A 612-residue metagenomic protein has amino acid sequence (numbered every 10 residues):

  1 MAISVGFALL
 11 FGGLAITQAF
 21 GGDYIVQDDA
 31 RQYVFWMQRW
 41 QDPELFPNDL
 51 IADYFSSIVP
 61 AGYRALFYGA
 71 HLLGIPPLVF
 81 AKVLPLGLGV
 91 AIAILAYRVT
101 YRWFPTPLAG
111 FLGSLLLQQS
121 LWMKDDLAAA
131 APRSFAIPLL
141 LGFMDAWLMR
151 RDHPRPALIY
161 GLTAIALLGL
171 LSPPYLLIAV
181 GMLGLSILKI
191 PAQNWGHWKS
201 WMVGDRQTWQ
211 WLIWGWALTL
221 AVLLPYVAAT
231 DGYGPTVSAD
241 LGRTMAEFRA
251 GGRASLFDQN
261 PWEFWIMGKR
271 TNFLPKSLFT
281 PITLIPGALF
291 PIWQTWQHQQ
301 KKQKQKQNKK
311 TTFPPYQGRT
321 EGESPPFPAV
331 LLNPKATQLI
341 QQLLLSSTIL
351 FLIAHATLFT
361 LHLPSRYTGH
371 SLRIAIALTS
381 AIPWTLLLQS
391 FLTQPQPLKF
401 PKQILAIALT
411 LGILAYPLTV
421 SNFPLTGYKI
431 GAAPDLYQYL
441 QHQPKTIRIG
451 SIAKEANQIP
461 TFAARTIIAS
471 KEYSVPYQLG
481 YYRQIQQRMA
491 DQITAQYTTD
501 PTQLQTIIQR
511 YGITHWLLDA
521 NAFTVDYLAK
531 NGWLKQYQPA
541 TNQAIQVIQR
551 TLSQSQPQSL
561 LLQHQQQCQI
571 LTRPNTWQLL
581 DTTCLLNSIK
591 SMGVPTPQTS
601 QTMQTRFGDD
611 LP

Functional and structural regions predicted by a protein language model:
S4-F11, L86, V90-K189, G215-A221 (+1 more regions): Membrane-embedded helix bundles of polyisoprenyl
A15-T17, Y24-D29, Q41-N48, Y54-F55 (+5 more regions): Transmembrane catalytic cores of multi-pass membrane glycosyltransferases and polysaccharide-assembly enzymes
Q32-R39, D53-P76, L168: Short hydrophobic/aromatic helix or loop-helix immediately within or flanking a transmembrane segment in polytopic
L50-I51, A65, L73-I94: Loop-to-helix entry region of an early transmembrane alpha helix in multi-pass inner-membrane enzymes
N194-Q210, A288-K304, K309-I349, T357 (+1 more regions): Membrane-interface helix-loop-helix junctions at transmembrane boundaries of multi-pass membrane enzymes, predominantly
F327, L387-T419: Signature aromatic-anchored transmembrane alpha helix within multi-pass, membrane-resident enzymes that catalyze glycan
T360-P395: Hydrophobic/aromatic-rich transmembrane helices and adjacent perimembrane loops
P417-P597, M603, F607-G608, P612: Extracytoplasmic
